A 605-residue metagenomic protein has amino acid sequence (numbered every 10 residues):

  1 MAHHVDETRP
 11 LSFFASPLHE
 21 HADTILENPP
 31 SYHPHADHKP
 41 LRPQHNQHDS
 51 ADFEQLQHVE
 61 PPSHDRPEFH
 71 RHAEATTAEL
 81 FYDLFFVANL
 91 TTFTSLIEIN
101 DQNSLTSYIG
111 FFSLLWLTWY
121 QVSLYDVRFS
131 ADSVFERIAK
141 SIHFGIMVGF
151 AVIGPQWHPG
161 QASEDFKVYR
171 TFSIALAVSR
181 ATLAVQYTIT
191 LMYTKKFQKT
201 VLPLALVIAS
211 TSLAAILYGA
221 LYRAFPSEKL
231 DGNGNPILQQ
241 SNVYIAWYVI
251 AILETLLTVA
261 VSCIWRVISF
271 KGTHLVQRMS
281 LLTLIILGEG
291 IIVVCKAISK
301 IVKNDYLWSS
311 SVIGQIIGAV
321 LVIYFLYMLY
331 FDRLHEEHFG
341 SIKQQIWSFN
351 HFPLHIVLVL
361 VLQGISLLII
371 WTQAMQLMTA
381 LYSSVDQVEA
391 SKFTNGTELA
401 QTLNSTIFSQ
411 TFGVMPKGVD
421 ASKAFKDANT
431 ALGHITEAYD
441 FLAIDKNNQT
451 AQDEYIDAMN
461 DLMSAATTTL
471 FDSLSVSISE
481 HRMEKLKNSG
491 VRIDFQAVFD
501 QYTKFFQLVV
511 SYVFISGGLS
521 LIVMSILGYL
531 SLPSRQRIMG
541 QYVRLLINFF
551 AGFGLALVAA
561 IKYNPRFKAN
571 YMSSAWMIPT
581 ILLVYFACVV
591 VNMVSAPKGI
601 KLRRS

Functional and structural regions predicted by a protein language model:
M1, A559-Y563, W576-T580, S605: Long cytosolic C-terminal regulatory regions of eukaryotic multi-pass membrane proteins
H4-F81, F85-T91, L96-F129, V134-I138 (+3 more regions): Predominantly late transmembrane helices and immediately cytosolic-facing juxtamembrane segments
F112, W308, R566-I581: Structural signal for the N-terminal portions of transmembrane helices and their immediately preceding loop/interface
N548-A569: C-terminal structured domain segments
V590-S605: Membrane-interface capping segments at transmembrane-helix boundaries
